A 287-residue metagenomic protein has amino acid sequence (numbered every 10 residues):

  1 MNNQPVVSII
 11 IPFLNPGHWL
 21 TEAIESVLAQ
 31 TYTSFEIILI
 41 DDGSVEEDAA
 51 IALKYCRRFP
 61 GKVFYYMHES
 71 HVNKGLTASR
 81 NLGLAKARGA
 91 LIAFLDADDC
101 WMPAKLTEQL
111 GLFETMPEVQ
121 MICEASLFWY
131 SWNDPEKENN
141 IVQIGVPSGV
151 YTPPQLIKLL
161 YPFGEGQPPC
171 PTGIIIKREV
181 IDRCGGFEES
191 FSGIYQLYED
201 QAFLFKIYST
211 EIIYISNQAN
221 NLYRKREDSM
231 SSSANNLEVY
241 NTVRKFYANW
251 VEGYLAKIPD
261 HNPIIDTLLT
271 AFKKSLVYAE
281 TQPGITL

Functional and structural regions predicted by a protein language model:
M1-L28: N-proximal low-complexity "stem/linker" segments adjacent to membrane-targeting elements
F13-T21, D41, V45, M102-P103: A structural helix-start
E25-E69: Acidic donor-binding segment of Leloir-type glycosyltransferases
E69-A87: Glycine-rich, basic loop-to-helix element that forms the pyrophosphate-binding segment of sugar-nucleotide handling
A85, Q143-V239, V243: Conserved nucleotide-sugar donor-binding catalytic segment
I92: Short aromatic/hydrophobic "clamp" motif used to bind/position activated sugar donors
D96-C100, A125: The conserved acidic donor/metal-binding loop of glycosyltransferases
A104-Q143: Conserved donor NDP-sugar-binding/catalytic core segment of glycosyltransferases
